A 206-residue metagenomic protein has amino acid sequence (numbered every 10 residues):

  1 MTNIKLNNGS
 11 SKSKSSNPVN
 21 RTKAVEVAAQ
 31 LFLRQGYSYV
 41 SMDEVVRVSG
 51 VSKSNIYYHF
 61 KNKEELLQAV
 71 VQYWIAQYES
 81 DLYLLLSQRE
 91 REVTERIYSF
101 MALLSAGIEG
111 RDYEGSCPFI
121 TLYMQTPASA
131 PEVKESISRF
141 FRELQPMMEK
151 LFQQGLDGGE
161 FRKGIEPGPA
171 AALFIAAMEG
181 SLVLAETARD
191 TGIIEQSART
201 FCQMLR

Functional and structural regions predicted by a protein language model:
M1-V19: N-terminal intrinsically disordered/low-complexity leader segments
T2-N3, K23, V27-E65, A69: Helix-turn-helix
A69, Y83-E114, P167-F174: Hydrophobic alpha-helical connector segments
Q72-E79: Short, basic, alpha-helical segments at the C-terminal edge of helix-turn-helix-like DNA-binding modules
A76, E95, P131-D157, P169: Amphipathic alpha-helical packing segments from all-alpha helical-bundle domains
R96, G110-E132: Amphipathic alpha-helical segments used for helix-helix packing
G107-G110, Q154, F174-T191, M204-R206: Amphipathic C-terminal alpha-helical segment
I120, K163-L184, T200-Q203: Hydrophobic alpha-helical segments that form the core of small-molecule binding pockets and/or dimer interfaces
